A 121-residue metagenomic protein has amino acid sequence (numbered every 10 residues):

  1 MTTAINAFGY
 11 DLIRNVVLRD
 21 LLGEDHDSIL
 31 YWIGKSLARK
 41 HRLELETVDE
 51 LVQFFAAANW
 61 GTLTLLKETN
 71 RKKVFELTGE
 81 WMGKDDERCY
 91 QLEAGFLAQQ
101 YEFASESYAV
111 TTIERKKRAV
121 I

Functional and structural regions predicted by a protein language model:
M1-R88: N-terminal accessory segment detector
A4-A7, A38, A56-A58, A94 (+4 more regions): A sequence-composition feature that detects small, non-aromatic residues
K67-R115: Short, hydrophobic/π-rich interface segment
R115-I121: Short, intrinsically disordered, charge-balanced linker/junction segments flanking boundaries in proteins
